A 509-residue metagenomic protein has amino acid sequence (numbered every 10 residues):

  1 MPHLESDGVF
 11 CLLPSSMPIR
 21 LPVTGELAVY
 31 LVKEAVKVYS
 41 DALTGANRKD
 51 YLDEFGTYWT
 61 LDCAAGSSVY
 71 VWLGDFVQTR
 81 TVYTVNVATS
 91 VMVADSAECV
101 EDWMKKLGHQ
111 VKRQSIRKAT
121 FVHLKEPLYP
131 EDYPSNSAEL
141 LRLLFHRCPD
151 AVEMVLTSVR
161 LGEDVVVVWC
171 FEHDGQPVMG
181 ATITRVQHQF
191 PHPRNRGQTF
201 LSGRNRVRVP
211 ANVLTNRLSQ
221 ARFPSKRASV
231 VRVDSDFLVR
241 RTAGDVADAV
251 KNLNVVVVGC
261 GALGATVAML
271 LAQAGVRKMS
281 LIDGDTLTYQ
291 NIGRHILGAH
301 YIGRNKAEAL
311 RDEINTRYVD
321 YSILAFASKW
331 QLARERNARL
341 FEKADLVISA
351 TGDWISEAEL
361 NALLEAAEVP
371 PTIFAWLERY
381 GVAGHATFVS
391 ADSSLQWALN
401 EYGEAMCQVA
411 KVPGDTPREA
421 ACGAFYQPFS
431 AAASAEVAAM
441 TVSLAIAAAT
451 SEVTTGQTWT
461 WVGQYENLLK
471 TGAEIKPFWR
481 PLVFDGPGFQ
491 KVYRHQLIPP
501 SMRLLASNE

Functional and structural regions predicted by a protein language model:
M1-P14, G25-E26: Compact alpha/beta protein-protein interaction domains typified by the UBC
E34-R48: Ser/Thr/Pro-rich, low-complexity mucin-like regions that serve as glycosylated stalks/linkers or repetitive adhesive
A46-Y58, Q457-T460: Short, glycine/acidic-rich hinge or "gate" loops at secondary-structure transitions that mediate conformational
T60-N216, E342-L346, A350-E509: Glycine-rich phosphate/adenylate-binding loop
P191-V255: N-terminal charged helix/coil linker that caps or initiates catalytic domains
A243-T286: Glycine-rich adenosine-cofactor-binding loop
G284-V319: Glycine-rich phosphate-binding loop and adjoining beta1-alpha1-beta2 segment of Rossmann-like nucleotide-binding folds
R311-D345, T351-D353: A structured beta-alpha segment of the ubiquitous adenosine-cofactor-binding alpha/beta core
